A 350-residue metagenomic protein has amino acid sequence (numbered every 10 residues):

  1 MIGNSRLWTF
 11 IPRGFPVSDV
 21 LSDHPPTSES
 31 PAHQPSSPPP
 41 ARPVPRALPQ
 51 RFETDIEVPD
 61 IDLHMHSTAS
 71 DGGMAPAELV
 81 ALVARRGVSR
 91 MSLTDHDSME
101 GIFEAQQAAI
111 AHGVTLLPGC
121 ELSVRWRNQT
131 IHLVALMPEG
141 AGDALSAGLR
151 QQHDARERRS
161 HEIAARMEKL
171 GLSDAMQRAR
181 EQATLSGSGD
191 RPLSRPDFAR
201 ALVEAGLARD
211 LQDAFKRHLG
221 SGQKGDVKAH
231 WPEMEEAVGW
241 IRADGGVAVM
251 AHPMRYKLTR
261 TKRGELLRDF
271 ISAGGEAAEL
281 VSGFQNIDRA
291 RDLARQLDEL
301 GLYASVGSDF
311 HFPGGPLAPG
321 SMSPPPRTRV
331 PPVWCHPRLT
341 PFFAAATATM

Functional and structural regions predicted by a protein language model:
G3-S67, G73, A77-A81, R86-V88 (+4 more regions): Charged catalytic cores and adjacent phosphate/nucleic-acid-binding surfaces used for phosphate/nucleic-acid chemistry
N4, K169-S173, E204, A208: Alpha-helix capping at helix-to-loop junctions
E139, R150-H161, P192: Short, amphipathic alpha-helical segments
G142, A179-Q182, F198: Divalent-metal (often Zn2+) His-rich catalytic cores of metallo-beta-lactamase-fold enzymes
S146-A155, S188, K224-G225: Flexible, glycine/proline-enriched loop segments at strand-loop-helix junctions that form or flank small-ligand binding
D154-S186: Conserved phosphoryl-transfer catalytic core
S188-P253: Conserved acidic, metal-coordinating active-site core of Asp-based, Mg2+-dependent phosphoryl-transfer enzymes
